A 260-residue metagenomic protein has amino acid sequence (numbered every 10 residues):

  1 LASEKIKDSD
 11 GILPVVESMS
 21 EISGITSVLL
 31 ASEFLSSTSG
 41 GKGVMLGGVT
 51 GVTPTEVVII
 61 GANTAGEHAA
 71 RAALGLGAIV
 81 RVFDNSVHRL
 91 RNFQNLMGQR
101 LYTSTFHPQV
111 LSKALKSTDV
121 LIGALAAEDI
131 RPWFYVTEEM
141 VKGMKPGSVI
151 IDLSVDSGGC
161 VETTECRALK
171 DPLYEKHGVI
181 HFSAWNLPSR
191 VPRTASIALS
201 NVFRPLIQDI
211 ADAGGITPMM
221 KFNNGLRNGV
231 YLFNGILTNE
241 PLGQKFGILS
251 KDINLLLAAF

Functional and structural regions predicted by a protein language model:
L1-S3, F83, A124, L153 (+1 more regions): Generic beta-sheet signal
E4-L30, F34-M45, V155, C160-F260: Adenosine-phosphate binding glycine-rich loop
I22-T26, T64, H68, D84-H88 (+8 more regions): Conserved active-site and cofactor/substrate-binding residues in soluble primary-metabolism enzymes
G40-A126: Glycine-rich phosphate/diphosphate-binding loop of Rossmann-like nucleotide-binding domains
M97-H177: Rossmann-like adenosine-cofactor binding region
